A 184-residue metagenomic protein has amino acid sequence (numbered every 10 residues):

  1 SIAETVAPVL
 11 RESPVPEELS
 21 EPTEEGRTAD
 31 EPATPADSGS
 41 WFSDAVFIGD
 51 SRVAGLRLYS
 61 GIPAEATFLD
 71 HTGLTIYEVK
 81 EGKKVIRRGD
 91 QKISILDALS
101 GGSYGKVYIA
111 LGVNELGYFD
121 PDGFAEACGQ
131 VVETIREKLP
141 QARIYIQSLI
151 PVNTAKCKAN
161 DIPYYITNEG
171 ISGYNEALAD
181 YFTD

Functional and structural regions predicted by a protein language model:
S1-I48, V53, R57-L58: N-terminal secretory targeting modules
P35-A127: Conserved SGNH/GDSL esterase-like catalytic core that processes O-acyl groups on lipids and polysaccharides
L99, V132-E137, A179-F182: N-terminal cationic-hydrophobic initiation segments that often serve targeting/anchoring roles
A110, Q147-S148: Alpha/beta-hydrolase-fold catalytic nucleophile elbow
V113-E115, I150-N153: Active-site-proximal loop/turn and secondary-structure-junction residues that shape catalytic pockets, frequently
C128-V132, N175: Generic structural signal for well-ordered alpha-helices, preferentially at hydrophobic/aromatic core positions
L139-R143: A short helix->loop->beta-strand "cap" motif at the edges of active sites that frequently abuts
T154-D184: Substrate-gating cap/lid alpha-helix
